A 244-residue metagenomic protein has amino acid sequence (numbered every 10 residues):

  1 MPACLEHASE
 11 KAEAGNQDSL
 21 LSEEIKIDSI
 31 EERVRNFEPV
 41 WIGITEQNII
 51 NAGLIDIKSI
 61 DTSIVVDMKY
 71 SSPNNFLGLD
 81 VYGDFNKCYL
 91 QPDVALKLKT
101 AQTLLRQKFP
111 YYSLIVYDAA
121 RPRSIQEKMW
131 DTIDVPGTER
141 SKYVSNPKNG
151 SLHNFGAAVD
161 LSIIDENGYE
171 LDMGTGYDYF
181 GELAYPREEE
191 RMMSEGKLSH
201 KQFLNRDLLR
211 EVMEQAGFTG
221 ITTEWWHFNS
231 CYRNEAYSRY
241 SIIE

Functional and structural regions predicted by a protein language model:
P2-A3: C-terminal motif of bacterial Sec signal peptides marking the signal peptidase cleavage site
H7-A119, T132, P136-T223, Y232-E244: Extracytoplasmic cell-surface/polysaccharide-interacting catalytic and binding patches
R123-M129, F228-E235: Beta-rich nucleic-acid/ligand-interaction surfaces
